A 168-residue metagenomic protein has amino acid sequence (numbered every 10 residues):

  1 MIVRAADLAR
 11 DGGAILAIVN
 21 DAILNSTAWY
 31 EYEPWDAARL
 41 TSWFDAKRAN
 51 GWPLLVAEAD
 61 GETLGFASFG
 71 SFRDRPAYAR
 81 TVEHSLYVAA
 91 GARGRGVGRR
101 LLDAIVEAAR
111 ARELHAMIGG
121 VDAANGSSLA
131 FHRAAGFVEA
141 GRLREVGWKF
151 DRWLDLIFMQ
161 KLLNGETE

Functional and structural regions predicted by a protein language model:
M1-I15: A short beta-loop-alpha structural element at the N-terminal edge of CoA-dependent acyl/N-acetyltransferase catalytic
L16-W43: Conserved GNAT-fold acetyl-CoA-binding loop/helix
E33-G91, L102-D103, L162-N164: Acetyl-CoA-dependent GNAT
E62-F66, S127, W153: Glycine-rich acetyl-CoA-binding "A-motif" of GNAT/NAT acetyltransferases
S68-S71, P76, I118-V121, R133 (+2 more regions): Conserved catalytic-core motifs of GNAT/GCN5-like acyltransferases
R93, G119-L129: Conserved beta-strand-loop-alpha-helix junction that forms the acyl-donor binding cleft
G94-E107, A130-A134: Conserved acetyl-CoA-binding loop-helix of GNAT-fold acetyltransferases
A109-V121: Conserved GNAT acetyl-CoA-binding A-motif
